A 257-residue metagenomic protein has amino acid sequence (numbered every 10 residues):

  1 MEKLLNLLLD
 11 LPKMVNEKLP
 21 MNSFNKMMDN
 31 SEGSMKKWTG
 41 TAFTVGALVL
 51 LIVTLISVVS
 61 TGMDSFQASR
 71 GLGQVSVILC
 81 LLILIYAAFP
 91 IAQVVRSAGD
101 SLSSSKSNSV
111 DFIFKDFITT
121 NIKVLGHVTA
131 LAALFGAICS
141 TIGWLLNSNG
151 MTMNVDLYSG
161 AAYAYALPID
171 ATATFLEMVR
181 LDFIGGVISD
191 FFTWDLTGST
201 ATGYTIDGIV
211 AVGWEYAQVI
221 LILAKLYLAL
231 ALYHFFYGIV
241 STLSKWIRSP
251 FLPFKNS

Functional and structural regions predicted by a protein language model:
M1-L7, V210-S257: Extended alpha-helical segments
L4-M14, M178, D182-W194, L243-S257: Cytosolic/matrix-facing juxtamembrane and C-terminal tails of multi-pass cellular membrane proteins
L5-A47, M63-V75, V94-F135, F251-S257: Membrane-interface extramembranous regions at the lipid-water interface
G46-S76, S199-V210: Long, highly hydrophobic alpha-helical transmembrane signal-anchor segments
I52-S57, A130-V155: Alpha-helical transmembrane segments and their membrane-interface junctions in multi-pass membrane proteins
D64-F66, L145-V210: Membrane-interfacial helical/loop segments at transmembrane boundaries in membrane proteins
Q67-L82, A211-L223: Hydrophobic alpha-helical transmembrane segments
V77-S97, G136-G143: Hydrophobic alpha-helical membrane-embedded segments
